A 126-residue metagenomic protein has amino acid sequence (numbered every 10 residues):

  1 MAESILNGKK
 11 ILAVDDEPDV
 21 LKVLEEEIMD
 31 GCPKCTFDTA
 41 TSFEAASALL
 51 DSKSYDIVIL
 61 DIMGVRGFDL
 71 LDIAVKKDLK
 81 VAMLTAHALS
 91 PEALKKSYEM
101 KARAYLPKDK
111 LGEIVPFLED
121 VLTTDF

Functional and structural regions predicted by a protein language model:
S4, P18, E25, T39-I57 (+1 more regions): Acidic, metal-coordinating helix/loop segments flanking the phosphotransfer/catalytic sites of two-component signaling
N7-D19, L24-I28: Conserved acidic segment of CheY-like receiver
E26-G31, L49, K96: Alpha-helical interaction/dimerization surfaces of two-component signaling modules
D51-K53, I73-K80, M100: Conserved phosphotransfer cores of two-component systems
V58-I73: Conserved phosphotransfer microenvironments
D69, K76, A88-P107: Alpha4 helix (beta4-alpha4-beta5 surface) of REC/receiver domains from two-component response regulators
L84-A86: Hydrophobic/aromatic residues positioned on beta-strands within the core alpha/beta folds
P91-A93, D109-V121: C-terminal output helix
